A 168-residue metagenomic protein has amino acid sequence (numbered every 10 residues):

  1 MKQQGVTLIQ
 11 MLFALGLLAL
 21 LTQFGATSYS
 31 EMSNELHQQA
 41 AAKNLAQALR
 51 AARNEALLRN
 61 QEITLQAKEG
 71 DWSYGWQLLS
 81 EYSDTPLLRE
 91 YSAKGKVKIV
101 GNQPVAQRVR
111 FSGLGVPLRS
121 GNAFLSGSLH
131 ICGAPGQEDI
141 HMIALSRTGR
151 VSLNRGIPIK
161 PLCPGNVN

Functional and structural regions predicted by a protein language model:
M1-Y29: N-terminal single-pass transmembrane signal-anchor helix
F24-N54, L58, E62, Q66-N168: N-terminal helix-rich module
